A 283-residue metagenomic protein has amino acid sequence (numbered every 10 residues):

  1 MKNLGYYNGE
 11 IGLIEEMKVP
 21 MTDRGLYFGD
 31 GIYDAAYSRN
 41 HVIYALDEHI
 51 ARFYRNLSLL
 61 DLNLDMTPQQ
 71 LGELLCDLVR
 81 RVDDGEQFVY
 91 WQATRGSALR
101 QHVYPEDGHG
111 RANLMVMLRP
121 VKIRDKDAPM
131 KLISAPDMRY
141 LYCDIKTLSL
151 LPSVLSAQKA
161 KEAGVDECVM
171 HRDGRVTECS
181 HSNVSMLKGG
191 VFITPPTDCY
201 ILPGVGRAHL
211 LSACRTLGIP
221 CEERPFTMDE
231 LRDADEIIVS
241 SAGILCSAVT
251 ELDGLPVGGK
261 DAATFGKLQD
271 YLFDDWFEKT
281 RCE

Functional and structural regions predicted by a protein language model:
M1-D77, T94, Y104-E283: Helix-start/capping segments and mature chain N-termini
L75, R80-A93: Ordered, amphipathic secondary-structure segments that act as subunit-interaction surfaces in large macromolecular
S97: Feature marks short, surface-exposed loop/turn motifs that line or immediately flank catalytic pockets and channel
